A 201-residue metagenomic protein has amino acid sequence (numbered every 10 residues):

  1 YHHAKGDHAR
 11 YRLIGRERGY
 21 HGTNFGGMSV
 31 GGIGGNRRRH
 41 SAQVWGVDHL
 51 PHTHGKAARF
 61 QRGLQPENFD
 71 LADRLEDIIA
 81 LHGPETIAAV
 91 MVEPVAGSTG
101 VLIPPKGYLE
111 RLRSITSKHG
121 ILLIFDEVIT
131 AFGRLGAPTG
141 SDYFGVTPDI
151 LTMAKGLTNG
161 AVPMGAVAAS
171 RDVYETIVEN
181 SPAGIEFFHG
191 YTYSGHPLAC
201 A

Functional and structural regions predicted by a protein language model:
Y1-A201: Conserved N-terminal phosphate-binding loop of PLP-dependent enzymes in the Aspartate aminotransferase
